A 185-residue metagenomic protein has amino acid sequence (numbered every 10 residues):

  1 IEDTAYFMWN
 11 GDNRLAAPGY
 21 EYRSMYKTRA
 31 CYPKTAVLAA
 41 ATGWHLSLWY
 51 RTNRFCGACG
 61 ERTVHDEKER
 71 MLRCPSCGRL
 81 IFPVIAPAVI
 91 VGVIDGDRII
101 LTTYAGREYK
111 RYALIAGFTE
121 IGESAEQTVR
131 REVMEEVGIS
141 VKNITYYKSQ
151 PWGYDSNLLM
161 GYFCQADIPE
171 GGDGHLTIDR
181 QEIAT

Functional and structural regions predicted by a protein language model:
E2-Y32, T119-T185: Unchanged
L15-A58: A gly/proline- and charged-residue-enriched helix-loop-helix capping module
A40-I90: Acidic, metal-coordinating catalytic segment for phosphate/diphosphate chemistry, firing primarily on the Nudix
H45, R70, I115, G174 (+1 more regions): Glycine-rich, flexible loop/turn motifs
T52, P87, D95-G96, E108 (+2 more regions): A generic structural signal for well-ordered coil/turn residues at beta-strand boundaries that shape enzyme active-site
K68-L114, F118, S140-V141, C164-I168: N-terminal strand-loop-strand
